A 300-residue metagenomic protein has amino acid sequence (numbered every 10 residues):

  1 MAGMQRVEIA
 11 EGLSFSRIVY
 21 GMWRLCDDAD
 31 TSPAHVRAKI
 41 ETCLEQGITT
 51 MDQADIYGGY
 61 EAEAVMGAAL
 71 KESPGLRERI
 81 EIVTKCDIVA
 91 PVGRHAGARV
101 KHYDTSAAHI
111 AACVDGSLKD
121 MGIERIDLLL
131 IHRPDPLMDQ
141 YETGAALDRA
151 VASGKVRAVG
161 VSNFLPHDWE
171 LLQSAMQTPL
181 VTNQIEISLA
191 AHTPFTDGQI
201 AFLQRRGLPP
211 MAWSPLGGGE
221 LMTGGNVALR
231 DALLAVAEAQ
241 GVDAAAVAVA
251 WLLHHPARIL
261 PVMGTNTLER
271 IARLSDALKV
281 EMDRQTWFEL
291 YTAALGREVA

Functional and structural regions predicted by a protein language model:
M1-I80, V299: N-terminal binding-site loop/beta-alpha segment at the start of enzyme catalytic domains that lines or forms
G3, P134-A300: Beta/alpha (TIM)-barrel catalytic core signal, keyed to glycine-rich beta->alpha loops juxtaposed to Asp/Glu that bind
A10-E11, A69-E78, L118-G122, V151 (+2 more regions): Acidic (Asp/Glu)-rich catalytic clusters
E11-D28, V83-K101, L130: N-terminal small/glycine-rich loop or linker at the start of catalytic domains across soluble metabolic enzymes
S14-I18, G47-T49, L76-I80, I123-D127 (+4 more regions): Short, well-ordered coil/turn segments that N-cap beta-strands
D30-C43, T105-M121, H167-E170: Short, acidic/polar
T31-H35, E61, V65, A98-H109 (+3 more regions): Alpha-helix N-cap and loop-to-helix initiation/capping positions
L118-P136: Active-site groove signature of glycoside hydrolases
